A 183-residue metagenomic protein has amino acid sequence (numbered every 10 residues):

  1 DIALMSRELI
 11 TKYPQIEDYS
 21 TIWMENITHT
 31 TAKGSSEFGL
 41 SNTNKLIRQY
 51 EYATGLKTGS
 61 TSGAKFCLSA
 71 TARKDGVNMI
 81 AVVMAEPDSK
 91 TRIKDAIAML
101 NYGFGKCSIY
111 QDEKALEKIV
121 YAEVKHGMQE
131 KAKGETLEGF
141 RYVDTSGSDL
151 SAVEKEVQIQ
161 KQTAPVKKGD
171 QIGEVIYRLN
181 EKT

Functional and structural regions predicted by a protein language model:
D1: Active-site loop and adjoining helix of the penicillin-binding protein/serine DD-peptidase-beta-lactamase fold
L4-T183: Domain-terminus/edge residues, biased toward the C-terminal soluble/receptor-binding domains of extracytoplasmic
